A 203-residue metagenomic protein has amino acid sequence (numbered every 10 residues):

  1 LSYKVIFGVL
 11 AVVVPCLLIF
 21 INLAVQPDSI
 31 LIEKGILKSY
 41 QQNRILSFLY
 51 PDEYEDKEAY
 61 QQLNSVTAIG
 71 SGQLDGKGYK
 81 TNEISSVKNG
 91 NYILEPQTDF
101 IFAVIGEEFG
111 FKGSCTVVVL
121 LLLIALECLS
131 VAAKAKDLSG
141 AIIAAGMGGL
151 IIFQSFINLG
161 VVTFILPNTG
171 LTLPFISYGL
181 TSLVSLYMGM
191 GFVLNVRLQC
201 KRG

Functional and structural regions predicted by a protein language model:
L1-V5, L123-A133, V193-C200: Structural signal for the C-terminal ends of transmembrane alpha-helices and the immediately following loop
I6-F111, S139: Hydrophobic, glycine- and aromatic-enriched re-entrant/interface helices and adjoining loop segments
G8-C16, C115, V119-L123, Y187 (+1 more regions): Generic alpha-helical transmembrane segments of integral inner-membrane proteins, especially permease/transport modules
L18-L23, C128, G189, V193-V196: Structural signal for membrane-spanning alpha-helices in multi-pass inner-membrane proteins, emphasizing helix cores
G70, L74, I124-E127, K134-D137 (+2 more regions): Hydrophobic alpha-helix feature that most strongly marks membrane-spanning transmembrane helices and their immediate
V104-E107, M147-I151, G179: Transmembrane helix-bundle signature of multi-pass membrane transporters/permeases
F111-S155: Hydrophobic transmembrane alpha-helices and their immediate junctions
Q154-G203: A juxtamembrane structural motif centered on a specific transmembrane helix
